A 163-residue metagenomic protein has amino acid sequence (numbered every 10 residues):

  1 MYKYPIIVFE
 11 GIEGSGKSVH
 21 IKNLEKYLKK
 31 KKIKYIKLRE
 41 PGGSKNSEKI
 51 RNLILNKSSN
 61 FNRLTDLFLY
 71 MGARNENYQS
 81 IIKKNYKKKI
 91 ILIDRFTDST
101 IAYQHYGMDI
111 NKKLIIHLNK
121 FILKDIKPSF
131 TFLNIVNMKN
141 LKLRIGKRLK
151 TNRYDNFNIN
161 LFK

Functional and structural regions predicted by a protein language model:
M1-Y4: Phosphate-binding P-loop
I7-F9: Hydrophobic anchor at the beta1->P-loop junction of P-loop NTPases
G14: Walker A (P-loop) phosphate-binding loop of P-loop NTPases
K17: Conserved lysine of the Walker
L24, L28-K29: Hydrophobic alpha-helical packing residues
I33-L123: ATP-dependent small-molecule kinase phosphotransfer cores that center on conserved nucleotide phosphate-binding segments
T100-K163: A glycine- and Lys/Arg-enriched "phosphate-lid" helix/loop adjacent to the NTP-binding pocket of small-molecule kinases
